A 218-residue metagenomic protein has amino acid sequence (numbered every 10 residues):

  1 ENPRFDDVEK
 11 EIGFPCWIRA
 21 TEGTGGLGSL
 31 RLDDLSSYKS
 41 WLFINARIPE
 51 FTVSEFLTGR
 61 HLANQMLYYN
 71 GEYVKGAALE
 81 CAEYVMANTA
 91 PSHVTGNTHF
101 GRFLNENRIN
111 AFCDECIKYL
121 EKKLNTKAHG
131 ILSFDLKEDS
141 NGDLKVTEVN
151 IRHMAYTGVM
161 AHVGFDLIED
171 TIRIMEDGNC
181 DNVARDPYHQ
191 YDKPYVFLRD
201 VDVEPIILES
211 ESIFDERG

Functional and structural regions predicted by a protein language model:
E1-T58, Y69-E72, N110: Active-site nucleotide/adenylate-binding loops and adjacent lid/helix of ATP-dependent enzymes
N2-R19, A63-A82, E204-F214: Short N-terminal signal/transit or membrane-insertion segments and the immediately adjacent low-complexity/disordered
E11, G59-H61, Y68-G71, K127-I131 (+1 more regions): Short gly/pro-enriched beta-turn/loop segments at secondary-structure junctions
I18, V53, A78, H93 (+3 more regions): Short beta-strand element of the conserved SAM-dependent methyltransferase core
R31, M66-Y68, L136-E138: Conserved hydrophobic "DFG−1" position in protein kinase catalytic cores
F51-T52, R60-A63, L132-F134: Glycine-rich, charged/polar anion/phosphate-binding loops that engage phosphate groups from diverse ligands
E55-H61, Q65-E121, N150-M175: ATP-dependent carboxylate/phosphate-activation module, predominantly the ATP-grasp catalytic core and closely related
N107-G218: ATP-dependent carboxylate activation and anion-phosphoryl transfer catalytic cores that bind Mg-ATP to form
